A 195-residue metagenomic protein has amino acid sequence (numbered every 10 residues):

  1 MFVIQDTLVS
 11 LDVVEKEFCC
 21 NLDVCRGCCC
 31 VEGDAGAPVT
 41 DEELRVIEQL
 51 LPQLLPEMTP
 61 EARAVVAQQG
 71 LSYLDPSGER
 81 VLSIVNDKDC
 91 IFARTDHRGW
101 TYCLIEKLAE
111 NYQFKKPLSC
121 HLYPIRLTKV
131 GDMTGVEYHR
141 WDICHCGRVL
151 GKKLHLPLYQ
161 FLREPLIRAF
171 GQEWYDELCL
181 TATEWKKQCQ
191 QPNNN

Functional and structural regions predicted by a protein language model:
M1-N195: Short loop/turn segments that flank or connect secondary-structure elements
